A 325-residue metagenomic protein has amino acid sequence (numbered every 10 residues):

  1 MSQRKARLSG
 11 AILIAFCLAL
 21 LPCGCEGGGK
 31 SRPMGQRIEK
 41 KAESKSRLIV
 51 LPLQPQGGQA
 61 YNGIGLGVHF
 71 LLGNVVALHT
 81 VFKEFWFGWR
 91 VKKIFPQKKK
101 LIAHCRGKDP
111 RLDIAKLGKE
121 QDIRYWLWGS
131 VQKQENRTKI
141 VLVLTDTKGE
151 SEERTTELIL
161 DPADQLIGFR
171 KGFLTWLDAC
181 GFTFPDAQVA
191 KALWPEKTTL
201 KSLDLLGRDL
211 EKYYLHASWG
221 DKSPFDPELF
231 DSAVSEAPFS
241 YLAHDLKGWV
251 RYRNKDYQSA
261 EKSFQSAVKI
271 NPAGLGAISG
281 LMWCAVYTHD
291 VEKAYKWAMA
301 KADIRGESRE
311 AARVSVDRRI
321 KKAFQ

Functional and structural regions predicted by a protein language model:
C25-V81, T198-L215, P238, W249 (+5 more regions): A structural "domain/chain start" motif
G35, K92, P96-G207: Catalytic-center loop of serine/cysteine hydrolases
K40-I114, W126-E135, E153, W194: Short beta-strand->alpha-helix linker/helix-N-cap micro-motif that forms a surface specificity/interaction loop
